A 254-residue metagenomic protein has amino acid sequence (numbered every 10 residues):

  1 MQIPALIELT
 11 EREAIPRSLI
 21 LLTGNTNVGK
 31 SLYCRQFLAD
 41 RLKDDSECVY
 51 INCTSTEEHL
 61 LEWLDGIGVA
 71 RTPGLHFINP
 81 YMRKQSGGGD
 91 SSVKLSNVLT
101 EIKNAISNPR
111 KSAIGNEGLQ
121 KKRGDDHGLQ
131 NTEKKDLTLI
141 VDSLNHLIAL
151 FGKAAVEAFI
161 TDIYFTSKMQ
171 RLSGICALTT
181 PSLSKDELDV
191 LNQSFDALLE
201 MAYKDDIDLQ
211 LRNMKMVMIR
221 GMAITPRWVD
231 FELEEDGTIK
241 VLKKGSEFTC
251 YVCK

Functional and structural regions predicted by a protein language model:
M1-E13: Pre-Walker A adenine-sensing motif
I20-T23: Short hydrophobic/aromatic beta-strand immediately N-terminal to the Walker A/P-loop
N27-S92: Conserved P-loop
T54-E58, Y81-Q85, L144-H146, T180-S184 (+2 more regions): Conserved nucleotide-binding/hydrolysis micro-motifs of P-loop NTPases
K84-K168: Phosphate-binding/switch loop-helix module in NTP-utilizing enzymes
Y164-L183: Sensor-1/coupling segment of RecA-like P-loop NTPase cores
A177-T238: Phosphate-binding/switch region of NTP-binding enzymes
E232-K254: NTP-binding/hydrolysis catalytic cores, primarily Walker-type P-loop NTPases
